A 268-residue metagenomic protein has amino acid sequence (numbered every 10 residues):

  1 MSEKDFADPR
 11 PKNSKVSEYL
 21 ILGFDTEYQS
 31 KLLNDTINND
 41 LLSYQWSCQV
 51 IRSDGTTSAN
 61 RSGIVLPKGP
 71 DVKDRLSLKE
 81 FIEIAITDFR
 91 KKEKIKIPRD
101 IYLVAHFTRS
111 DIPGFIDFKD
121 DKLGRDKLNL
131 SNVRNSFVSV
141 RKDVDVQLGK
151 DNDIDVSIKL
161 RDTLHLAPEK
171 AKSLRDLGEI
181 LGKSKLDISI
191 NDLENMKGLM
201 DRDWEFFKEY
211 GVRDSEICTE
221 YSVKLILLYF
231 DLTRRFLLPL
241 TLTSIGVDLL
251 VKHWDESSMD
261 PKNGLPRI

Functional and structural regions predicted by a protein language model:
M1-T26: N-terminal accessory regions of nucleic-acid-interacting proteins
N13-S17, N38-L42, I95-P98: Intrinsically disordered, low-complexity regulatory regions enriched in Ser/Pro/Gly/Thr and acidic residues
T26-T36: Short acidic, Gly/Ser-rich segments with clustered Asp/Glu that frequently serve as metal-coordination loops in enzyme
E27, Q49-I51, H106: Structured beta-strand/turn binding interfaces of compact recognition modules in eukaryotic regulators
L32, K197-G198, R202-I268: Common nucleic-acid-contacting/processivity interface regions adjacent to the catalytic cores of nucleic-acid enzymes
L42-G55: Short conserved beta-strand segments at catalytic cores or DNA/RNA-binding microdomains of nucleic-acid binding
S58-G198, E209-R213, I217, K224: Conserved DEDDh/DEDDy metal-dependent 3′-5′ exonuclease domain
